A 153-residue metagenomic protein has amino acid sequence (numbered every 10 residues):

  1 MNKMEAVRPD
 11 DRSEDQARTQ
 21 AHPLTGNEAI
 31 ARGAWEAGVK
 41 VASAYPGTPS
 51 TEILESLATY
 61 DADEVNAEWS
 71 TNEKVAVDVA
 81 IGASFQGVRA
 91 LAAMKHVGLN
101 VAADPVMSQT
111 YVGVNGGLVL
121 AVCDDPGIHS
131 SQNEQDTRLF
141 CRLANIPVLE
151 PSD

Functional and structural regions predicted by a protein language model:
N2-V7, T19-T25, S108: Hydrophobic, small-residue-rich alpha-helical packing segments that form membrane-like cores
E5-T19, A34-K40: Generic N-terminal amphipathic, Lys/Arg-enriched alpha-helix
S13, A17, T25, K40 (+3 more regions): A near-ubiquitous, low-amplitude feature marking generic local secondary-structure context
E14, Q20, A29-R32, S84 (+2 more regions): Homeobox/homeodomain signature
D15, L24-N27, A103, S131-N133: Sparse, context-dependent recognition of short Cys/His-centered cofactor- or disulfide-binding micro-motifs
A17-L24, V39-V41, V65-S70, I146-L149: A short glycine/serine-rich beta->alpha loop
H22-S56, D78: N-terminal glycine-rich anion-binding loops that anchor highly charged ligand groups
T48-R142, P147-L149, D153: Thiamine diphosphate
